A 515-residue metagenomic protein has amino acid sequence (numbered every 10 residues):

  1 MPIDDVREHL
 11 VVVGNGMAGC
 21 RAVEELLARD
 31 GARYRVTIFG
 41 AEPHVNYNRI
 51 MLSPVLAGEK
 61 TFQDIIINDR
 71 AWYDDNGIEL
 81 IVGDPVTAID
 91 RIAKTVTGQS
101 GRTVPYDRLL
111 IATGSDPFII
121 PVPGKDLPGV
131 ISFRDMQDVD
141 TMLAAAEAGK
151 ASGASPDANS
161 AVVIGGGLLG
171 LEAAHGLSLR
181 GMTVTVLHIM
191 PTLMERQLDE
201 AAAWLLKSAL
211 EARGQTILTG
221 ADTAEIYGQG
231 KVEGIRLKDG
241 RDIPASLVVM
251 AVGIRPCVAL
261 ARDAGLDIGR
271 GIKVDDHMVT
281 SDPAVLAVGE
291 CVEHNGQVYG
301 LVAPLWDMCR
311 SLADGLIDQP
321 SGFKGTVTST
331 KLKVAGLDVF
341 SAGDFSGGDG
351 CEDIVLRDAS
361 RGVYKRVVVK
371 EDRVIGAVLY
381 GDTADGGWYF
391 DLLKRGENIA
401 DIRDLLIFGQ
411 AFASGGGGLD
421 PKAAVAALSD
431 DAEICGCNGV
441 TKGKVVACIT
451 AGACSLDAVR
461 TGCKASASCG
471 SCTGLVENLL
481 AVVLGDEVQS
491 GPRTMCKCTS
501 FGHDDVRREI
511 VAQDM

Functional and structural regions predicted by a protein language model:
M1-L10, A28, C257, A287 (+6 more regions): Mid-to-C-terminal Rossmann-like scaffold of FAD/NAD(P)H-dependent oxidoreductases
M1-V11, I67-S160, R236-D239, V249-A251 (+3 more regions): FAD-binding core/adjacent interface of flavoenzyme oxidoreductases
P2-E79, A174-Q197: Beta1-alpha1 glycine-rich phosphate/pyrophosphate-binding loop at the start of Rossmann-like nucleotide-binding domains
G14-M17, R134, I164-G167: Glycine-rich Rossmann-fold phosphate-binding loop(s) that bind the pyrophosphate of adenine dinucleotide cofactors
R35, L80-T97, V104, L179-V274: A Rossmann-like FAD-binding core segment of flavoenzymes
D126-P156, Y227-R236, G240-D314, N398-F412: FAD-site-proximal beta/loop scaffold in flavoenzymes
T141-L198: Rossmann-like NAD(P)H-binding beta-loop-alpha module
T383-A400: A short, polar/charged loop-to-alpha-helix boundary motif
